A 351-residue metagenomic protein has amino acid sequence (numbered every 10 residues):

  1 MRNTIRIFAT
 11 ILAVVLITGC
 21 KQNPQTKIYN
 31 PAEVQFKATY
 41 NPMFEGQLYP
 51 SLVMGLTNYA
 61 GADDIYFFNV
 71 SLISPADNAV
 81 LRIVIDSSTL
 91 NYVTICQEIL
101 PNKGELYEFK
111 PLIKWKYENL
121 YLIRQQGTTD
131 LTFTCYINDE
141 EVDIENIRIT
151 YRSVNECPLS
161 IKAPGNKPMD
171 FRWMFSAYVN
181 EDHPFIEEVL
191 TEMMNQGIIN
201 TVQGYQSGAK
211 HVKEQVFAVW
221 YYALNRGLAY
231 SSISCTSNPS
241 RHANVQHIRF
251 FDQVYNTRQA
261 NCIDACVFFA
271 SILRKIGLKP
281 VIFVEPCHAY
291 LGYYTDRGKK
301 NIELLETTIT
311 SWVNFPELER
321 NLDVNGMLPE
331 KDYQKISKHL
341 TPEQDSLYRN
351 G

Functional and structural regions predicted by a protein language model:
M1-F8: Bacterial N-terminal signal peptides that target proteins for export
L16-G19: C-terminal motif of bacterial Sec signal peptides marking the signal peptidase cleavage site
N23-Q47, H211, F217-R226, R241-R249 (+5 more regions): Pro/Ser/Thr/Gly-rich intrinsically disordered low-complexity regions
P24-L159: Beta-strand-enriched, solvent-exposed domains that form extended recognition/catalytic surfaces
D64-F68, L90, T132-I137, M194-K210 (+3 more regions): Bimodal feature
N146-Y178: Low-complexity, Pro/Ser/Thr- and charge-rich linker/hinge segments at domain boundaries
M174-T257, K299: Secondary-structure boundary elements
A260-N350: Hydrophobic/aromatic-rich core segments of domains that either
